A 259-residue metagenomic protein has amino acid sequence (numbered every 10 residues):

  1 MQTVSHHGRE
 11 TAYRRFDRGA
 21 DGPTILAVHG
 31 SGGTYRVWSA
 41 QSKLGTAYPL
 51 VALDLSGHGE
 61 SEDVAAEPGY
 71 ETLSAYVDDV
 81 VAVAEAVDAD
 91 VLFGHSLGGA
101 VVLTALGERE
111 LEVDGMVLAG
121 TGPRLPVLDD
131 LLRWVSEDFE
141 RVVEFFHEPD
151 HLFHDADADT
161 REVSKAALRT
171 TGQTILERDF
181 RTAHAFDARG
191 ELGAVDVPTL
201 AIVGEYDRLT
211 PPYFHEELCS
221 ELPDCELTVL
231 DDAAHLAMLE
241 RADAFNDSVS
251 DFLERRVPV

Functional and structural regions predicted by a protein language model:
H6-A66: Conserved HGGG/HGGXW glycine-rich cap/lid loop of the alpha/beta-hydrolase fold
V51-F93: Active-site loop/oxyanion-hole signature of alpha/beta-hydrolase fold enzymes
G94, G98, V102: Gly/Ala-rich beta-loop-alpha elbow adjacent to hydrolase catalytic centers
L103-E144: Flexible "cap/lid" loop of the alpha/beta hydrolase fold
W134-A194: Conserved alpha/beta-hydrolase catalytic His-Asp/Glu region
V195, A201-V203, D207: Short beta-strand/loop motif that positions the catalytic acidic residue of the alpha/beta-hydrolase fold
V197, P211-S220: Short alpha-helix in the alpha/beta-hydrolase fold that links the catalytic acid
C225-V259: Catalytic active-site module of serine/aspartate enzymes centered on a nucleophile-bearing elbow/loop
